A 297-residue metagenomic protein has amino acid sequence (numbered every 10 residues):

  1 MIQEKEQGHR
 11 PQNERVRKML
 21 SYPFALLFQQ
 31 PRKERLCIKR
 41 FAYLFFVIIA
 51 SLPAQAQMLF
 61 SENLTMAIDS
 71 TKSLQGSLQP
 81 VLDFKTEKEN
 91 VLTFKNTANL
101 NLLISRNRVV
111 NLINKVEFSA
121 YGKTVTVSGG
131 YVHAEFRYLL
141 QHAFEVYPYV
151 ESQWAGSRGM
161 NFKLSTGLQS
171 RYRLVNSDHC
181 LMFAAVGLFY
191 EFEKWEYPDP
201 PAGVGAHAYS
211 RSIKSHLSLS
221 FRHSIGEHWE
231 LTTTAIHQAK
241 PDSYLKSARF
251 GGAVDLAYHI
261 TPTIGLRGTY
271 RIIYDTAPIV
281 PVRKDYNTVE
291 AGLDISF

Functional and structural regions predicted by a protein language model:
M1-H9, N13-S70: Cleavable N-terminal export/targeting peptides
M66-T86, N107-N111: Transmembrane beta-strand segments of Gram-negative outer membrane beta-barrel proteins
S70, K88-L92, K123-S128, R158-F162 (+4 more regions): Replace "Gram-negative outer membrane beta-barrel proteins" with "bacterial and organellar outer membrane beta-barrel
L74, S105-L112, A143-V146, D178-M182 (+2 more regions): Repeated loop/turn-to-beta-strand initiation elements of outer-membrane beta-barrel proteins
L78-F84, L112-F118, A134, P148-S152 (+5 more regions): Transmembrane beta-barrel strands of outer-membrane/channel proteins
L82-F84, L102, Y138, Y172-L174 (+5 more regions): Residue-level signature of outer-membrane beta-barrel architecture
L181-T263: Outer-membrane beta-barrel transmembrane domain signature
D285-F297: Outer-membrane beta-barrel "beta-signal"
